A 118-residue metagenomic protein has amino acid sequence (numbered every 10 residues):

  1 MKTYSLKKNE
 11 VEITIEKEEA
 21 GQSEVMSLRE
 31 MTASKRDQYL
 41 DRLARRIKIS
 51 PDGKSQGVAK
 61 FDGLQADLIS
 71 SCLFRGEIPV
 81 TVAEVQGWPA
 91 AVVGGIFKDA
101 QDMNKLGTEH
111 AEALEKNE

Functional and structural regions predicted by a protein language model:
M1-E10: Extended acidic low-complexity intrinsically disordered regions
E12-T14: Surface-exposed assembly/interface segments
E16-E18: Conserved beta/loop motifs at nucleotide-recognition and modification sites
A20-E118: Short, surface-exposed, charged amphipathic helix/loop patches that serve as local interaction elements
